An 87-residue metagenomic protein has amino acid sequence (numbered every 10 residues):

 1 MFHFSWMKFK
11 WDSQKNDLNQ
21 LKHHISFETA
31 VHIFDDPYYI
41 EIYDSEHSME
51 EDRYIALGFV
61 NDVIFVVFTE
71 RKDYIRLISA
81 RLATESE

Functional and structural regions predicted by a protein language model:
M1-E87: Ribonuclease/tRNase effector modules and their secretory precursors
